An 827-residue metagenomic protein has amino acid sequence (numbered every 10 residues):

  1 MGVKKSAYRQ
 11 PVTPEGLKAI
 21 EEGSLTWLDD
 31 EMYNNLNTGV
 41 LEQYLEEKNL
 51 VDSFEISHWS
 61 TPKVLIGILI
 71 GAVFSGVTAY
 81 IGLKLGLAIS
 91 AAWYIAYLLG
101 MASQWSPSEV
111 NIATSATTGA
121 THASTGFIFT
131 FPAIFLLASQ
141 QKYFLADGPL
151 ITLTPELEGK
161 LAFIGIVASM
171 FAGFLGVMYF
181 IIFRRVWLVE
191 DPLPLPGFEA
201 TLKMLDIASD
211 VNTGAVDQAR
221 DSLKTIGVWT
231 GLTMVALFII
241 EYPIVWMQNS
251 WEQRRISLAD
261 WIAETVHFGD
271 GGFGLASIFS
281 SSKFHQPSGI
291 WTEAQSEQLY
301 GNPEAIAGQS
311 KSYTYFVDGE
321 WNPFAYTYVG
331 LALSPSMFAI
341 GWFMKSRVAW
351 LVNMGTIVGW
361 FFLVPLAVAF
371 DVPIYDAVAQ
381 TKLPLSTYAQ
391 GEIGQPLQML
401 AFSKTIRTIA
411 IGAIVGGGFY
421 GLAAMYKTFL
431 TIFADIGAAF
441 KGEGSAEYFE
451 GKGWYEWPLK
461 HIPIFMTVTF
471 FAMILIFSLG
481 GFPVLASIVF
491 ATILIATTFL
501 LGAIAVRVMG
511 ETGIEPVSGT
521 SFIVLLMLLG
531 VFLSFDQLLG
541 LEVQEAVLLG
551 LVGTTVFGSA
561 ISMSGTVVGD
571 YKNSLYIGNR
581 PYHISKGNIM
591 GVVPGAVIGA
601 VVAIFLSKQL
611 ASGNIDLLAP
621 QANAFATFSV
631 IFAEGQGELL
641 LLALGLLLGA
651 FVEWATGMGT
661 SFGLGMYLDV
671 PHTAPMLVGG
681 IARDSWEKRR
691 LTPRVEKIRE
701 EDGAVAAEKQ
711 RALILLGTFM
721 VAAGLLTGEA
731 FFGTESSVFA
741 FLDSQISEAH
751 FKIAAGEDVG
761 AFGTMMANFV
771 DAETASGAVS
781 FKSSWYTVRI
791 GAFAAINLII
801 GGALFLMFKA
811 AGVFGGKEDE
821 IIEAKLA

Functional and structural regions predicted by a protein language model:
G2-A827: Alpha-helical multipass membrane-protein architecture
